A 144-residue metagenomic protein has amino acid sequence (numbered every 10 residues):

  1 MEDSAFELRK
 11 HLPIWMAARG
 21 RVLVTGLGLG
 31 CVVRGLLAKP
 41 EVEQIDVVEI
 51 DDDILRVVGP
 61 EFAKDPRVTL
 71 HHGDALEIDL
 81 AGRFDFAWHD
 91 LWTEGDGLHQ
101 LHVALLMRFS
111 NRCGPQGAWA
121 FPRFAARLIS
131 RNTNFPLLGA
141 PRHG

Functional and structural regions predicted by a protein language model:
M1-D3: Surface-exposed cleft-lining segments at the edges of enzyme active sites
F6-G144: The AdoMet/dcAdoMet-binding core of the Class I SAM-like
